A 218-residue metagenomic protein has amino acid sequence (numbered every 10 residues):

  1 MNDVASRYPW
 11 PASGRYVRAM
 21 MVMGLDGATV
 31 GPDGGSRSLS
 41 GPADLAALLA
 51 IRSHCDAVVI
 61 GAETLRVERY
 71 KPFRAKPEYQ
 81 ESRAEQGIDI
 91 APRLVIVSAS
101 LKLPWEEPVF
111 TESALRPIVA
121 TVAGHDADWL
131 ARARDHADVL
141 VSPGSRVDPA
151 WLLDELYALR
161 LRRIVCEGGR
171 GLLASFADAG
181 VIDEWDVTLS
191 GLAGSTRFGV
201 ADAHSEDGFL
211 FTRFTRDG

Functional and structural regions predicted by a protein language model:
M1-G218: Enzymes that bind and transform nitrogen-containing heteroaromatic metabolites
